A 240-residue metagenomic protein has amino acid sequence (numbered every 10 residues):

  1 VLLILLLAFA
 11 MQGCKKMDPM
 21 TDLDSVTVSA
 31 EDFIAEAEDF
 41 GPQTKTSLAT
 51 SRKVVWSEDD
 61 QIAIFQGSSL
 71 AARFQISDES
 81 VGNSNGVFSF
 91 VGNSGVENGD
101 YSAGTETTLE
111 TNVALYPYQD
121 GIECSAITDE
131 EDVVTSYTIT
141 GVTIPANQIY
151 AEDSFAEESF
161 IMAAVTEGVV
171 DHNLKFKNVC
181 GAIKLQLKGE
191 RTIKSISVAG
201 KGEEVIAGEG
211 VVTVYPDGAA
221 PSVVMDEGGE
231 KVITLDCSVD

Functional and structural regions predicted by a protein language model:
V1-L3, L7, M11-D240: Sec-type signal peptide cleavage vicinity
